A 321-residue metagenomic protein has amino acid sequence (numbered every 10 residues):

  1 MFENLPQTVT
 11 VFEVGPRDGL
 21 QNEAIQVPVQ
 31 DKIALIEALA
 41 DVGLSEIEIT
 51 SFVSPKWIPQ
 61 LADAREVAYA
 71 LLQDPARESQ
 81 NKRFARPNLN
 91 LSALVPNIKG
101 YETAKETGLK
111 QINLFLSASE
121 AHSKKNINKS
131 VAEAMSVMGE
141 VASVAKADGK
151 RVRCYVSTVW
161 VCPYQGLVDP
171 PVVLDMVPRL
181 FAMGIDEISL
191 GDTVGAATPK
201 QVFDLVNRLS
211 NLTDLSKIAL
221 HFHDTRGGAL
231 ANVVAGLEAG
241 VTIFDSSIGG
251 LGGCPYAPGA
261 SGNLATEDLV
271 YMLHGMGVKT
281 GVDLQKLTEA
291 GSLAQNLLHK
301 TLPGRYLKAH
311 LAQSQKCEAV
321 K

Functional and structural regions predicted by a protein language model:
M1-K321: Catalytic cores and adjacent flexible loops of soluble metabolic enzymes that perform enolate/carbanion chemistry on
